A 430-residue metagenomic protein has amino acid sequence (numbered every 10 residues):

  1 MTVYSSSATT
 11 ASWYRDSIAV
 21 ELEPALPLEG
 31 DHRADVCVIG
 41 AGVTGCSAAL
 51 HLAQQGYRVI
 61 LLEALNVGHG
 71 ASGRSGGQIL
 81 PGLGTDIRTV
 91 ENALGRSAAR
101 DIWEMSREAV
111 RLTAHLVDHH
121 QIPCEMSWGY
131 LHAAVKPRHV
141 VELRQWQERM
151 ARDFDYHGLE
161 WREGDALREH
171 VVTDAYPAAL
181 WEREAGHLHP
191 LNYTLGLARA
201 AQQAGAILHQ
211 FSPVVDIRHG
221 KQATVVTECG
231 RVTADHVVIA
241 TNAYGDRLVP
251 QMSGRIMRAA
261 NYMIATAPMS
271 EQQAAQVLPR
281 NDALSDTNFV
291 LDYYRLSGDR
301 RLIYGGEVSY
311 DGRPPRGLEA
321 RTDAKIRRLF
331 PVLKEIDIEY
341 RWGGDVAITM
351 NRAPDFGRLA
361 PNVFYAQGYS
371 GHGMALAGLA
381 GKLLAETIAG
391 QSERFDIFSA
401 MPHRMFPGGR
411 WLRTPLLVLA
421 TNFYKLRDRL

Functional and structural regions predicted by a protein language model:
M1-V36, Q54: Extreme N-terminal leader/targeting segments of oxidoreductases
T2-S17, T85-E91, H115-G129, A134-G196: Flavin (FAD/FMN) cofactor-binding and adjacent substrate-gating region of FAD-dependent oxidoreductase domains
A34-L61: N-terminal Rossmann-like FAD-binding beta1-loop-alpha1 element of flavoenzymes
H51, V67-E125, V141-D153, A275: Conserved FAD-binding subdomain of flavin-dependent enzymes
G73-G76, A185, R247, S285-T287 (+2 more regions): Glycine-rich phosphate/pyrophosphate-binding beta-alpha loops
R111, H119-S127, V214-D216, G230-P361: Active-site substrate-recognition segment that forms the wall of the catalytic cavity or substrate channel
V141, E148-R149, A175-D235: Helical element adjacent to the flavin cofactor pocket in flavoenzyme catalytic cores
G312-P314, E319-R429: C-terminal catalytic lobe of FAD-dependent flavoproteins
